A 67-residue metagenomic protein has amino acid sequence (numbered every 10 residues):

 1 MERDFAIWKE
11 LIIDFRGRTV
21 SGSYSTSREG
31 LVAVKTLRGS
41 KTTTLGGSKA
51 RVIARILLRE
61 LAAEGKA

Functional and structural regions predicted by a protein language model:
M1-R16, K41: Negatively charged, low-complexity tracts enriched in Asp/Glu with abundant Ser/Thr
I7, G22-S23, I53: Generic alpha-helical structural signal
R18-T44: A short, structured beta-strand/loop element
L37-A67: Mixed-charge, Lys/Arg-enriched low-complexity segments
